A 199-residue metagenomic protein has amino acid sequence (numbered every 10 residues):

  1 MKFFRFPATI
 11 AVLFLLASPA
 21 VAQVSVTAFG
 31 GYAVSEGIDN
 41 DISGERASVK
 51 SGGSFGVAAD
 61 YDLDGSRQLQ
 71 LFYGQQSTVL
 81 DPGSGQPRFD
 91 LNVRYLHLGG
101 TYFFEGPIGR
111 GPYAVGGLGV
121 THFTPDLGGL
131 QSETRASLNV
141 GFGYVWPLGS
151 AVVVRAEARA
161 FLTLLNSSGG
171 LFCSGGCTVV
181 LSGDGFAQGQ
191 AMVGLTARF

Functional and structural regions predicted by a protein language model:
M1-R5: Positively charged n-region of N-terminal signal peptides that target proteins for export
P7-A17: Bacterial N-terminal signal peptides
S18-A22: Sec/Tat signal peptide C-region and signal peptidase I cleavage site
S25-G31: Short, hydrophobic/glycine-enriched beta-strand segments
A33-F55, E133-T134: Surface-exposed strand-loop-strand hairpins of Gram-negative outer-membrane beta-barrel proteins
S35-D39, T78-D81, F123-P125, L164-G169: Short acidic/His/Gly/Ser-rich catalytic and metal-binding motifs that mark active-site loops of diverse hydrolases
D39-A47, L165-G183: Solvent-exposed loop segments that connect transmembrane elements
A58-L138, W146-R155, F186-F199: Gram-negative (and chloroplast) outer-membrane scaffold detector with strong preference for beta-barrel transmembrane
